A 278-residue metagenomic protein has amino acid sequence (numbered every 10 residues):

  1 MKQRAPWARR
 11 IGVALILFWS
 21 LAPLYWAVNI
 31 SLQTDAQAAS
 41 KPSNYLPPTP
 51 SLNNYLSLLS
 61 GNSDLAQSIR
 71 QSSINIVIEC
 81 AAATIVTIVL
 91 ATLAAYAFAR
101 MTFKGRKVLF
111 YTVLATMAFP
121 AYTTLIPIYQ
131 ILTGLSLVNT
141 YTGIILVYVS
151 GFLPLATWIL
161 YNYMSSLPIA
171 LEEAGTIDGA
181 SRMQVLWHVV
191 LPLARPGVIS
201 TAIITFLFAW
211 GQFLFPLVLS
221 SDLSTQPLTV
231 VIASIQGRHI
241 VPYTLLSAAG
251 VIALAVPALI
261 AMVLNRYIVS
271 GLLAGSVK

Functional and structural regions predicted by a protein language model:
M1-Q3: Short, Lys/Arg-rich, polar N-terminal cytosolic tail immediately upstream of the first transmembrane signal-anchor
A5-K278: A structural signal for multi-pass alpha-helical bundles of membrane permease subunits that mediate small-molecule
